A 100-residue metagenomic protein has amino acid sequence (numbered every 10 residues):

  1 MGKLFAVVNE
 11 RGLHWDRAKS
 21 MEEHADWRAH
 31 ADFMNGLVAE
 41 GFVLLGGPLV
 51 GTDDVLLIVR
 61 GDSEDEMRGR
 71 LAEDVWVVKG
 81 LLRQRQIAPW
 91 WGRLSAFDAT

Functional and structural regions predicted by a protein language model:
M1-T100: Conserved, structured core segments of small domains
